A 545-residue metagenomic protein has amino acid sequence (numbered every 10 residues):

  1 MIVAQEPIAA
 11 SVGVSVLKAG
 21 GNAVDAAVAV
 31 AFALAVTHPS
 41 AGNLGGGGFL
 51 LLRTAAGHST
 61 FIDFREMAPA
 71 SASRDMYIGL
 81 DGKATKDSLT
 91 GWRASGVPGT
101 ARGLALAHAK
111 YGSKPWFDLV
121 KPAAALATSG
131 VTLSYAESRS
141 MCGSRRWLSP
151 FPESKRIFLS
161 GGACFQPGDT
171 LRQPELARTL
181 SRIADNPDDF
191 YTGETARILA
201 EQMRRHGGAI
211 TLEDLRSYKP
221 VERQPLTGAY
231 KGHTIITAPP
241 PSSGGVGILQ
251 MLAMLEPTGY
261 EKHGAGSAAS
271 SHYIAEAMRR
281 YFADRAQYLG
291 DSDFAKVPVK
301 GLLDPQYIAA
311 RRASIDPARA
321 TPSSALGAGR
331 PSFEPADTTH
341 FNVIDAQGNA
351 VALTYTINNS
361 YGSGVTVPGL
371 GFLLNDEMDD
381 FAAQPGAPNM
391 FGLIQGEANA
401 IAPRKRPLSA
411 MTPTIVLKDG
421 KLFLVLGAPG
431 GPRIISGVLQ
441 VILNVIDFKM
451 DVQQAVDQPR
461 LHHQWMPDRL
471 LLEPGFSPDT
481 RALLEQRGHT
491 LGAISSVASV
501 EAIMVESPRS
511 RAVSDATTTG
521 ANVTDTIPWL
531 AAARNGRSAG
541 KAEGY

Functional and structural regions predicted by a protein language model:
M1-S11, A23-D185, F190-P239, S243 (+1 more regions): Noncatalytic scaffold domains of N-terminal-nucleophile
V24-V30, F117-T128, R197-A200, A265-F282 (+1 more regions): Short, well-structured alpha-helical segments that form the helix of a local strand-helix-strand
V36-F61, A209-T211, A350-K418, F448 (+1 more regions): Active-site rim segments in enzyme catalytic domains, especially the processed small/beta chain of N-terminal
G42-N43, G47-T54, T339-V343, P413-I415 (+2 more regions): Short beta-strand scaffold segments in enzyme catalytic cores
E194, P257-I357, T366-L370, E377 (+3 more regions): Internal maturation/activation junctions in enzymes
E222, P335-T338, S360, S409-M411: Short, small/polar residue-rich loop motifs at catalytic or cofactor-binding pockets
Q384, K405, D447-S495: Extended C-terminal subregions enriched in glycine
